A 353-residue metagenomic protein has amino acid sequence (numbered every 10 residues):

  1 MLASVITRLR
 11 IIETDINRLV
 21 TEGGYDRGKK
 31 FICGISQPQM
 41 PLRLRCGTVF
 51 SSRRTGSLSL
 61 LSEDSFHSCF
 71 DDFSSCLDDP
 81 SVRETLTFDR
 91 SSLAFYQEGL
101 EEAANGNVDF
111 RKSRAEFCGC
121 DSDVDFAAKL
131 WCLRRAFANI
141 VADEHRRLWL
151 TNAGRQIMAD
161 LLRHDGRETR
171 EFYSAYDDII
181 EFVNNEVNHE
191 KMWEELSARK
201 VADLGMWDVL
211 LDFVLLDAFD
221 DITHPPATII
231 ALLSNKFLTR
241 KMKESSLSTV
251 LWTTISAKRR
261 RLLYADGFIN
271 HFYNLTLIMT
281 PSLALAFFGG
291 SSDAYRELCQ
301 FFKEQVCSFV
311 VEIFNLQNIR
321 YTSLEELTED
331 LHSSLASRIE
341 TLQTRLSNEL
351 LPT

Functional and structural regions predicted by a protein language model:
L2-T353: Extended, low-hydrophobicity acidic Ser/Pro/Thr-rich
